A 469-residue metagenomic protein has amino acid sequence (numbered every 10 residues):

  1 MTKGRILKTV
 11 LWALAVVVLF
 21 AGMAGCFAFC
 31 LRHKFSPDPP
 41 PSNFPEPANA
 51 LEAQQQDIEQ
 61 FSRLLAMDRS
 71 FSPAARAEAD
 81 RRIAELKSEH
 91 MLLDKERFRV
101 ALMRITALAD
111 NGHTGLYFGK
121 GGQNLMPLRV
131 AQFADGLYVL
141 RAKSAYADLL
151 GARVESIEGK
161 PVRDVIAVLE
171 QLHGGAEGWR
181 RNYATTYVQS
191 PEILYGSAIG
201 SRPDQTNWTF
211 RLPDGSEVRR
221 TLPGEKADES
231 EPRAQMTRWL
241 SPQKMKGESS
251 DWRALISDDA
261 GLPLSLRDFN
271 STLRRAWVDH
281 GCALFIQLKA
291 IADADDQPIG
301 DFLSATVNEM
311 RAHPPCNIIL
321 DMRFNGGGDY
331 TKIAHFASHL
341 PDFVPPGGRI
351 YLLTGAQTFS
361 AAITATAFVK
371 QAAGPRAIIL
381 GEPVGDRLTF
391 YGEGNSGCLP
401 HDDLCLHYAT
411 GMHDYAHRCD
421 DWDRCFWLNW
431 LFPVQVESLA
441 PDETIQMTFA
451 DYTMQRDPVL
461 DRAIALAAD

Functional and structural regions predicted by a protein language model:
K3-N317, P346-R349, R376: Flexible, low-complexity junctional segments that flank or bridge functional domains
G22-P41, P45-E59, T206, P213-D214 (+1 more regions): C-terminal "post-core" interaction segments
